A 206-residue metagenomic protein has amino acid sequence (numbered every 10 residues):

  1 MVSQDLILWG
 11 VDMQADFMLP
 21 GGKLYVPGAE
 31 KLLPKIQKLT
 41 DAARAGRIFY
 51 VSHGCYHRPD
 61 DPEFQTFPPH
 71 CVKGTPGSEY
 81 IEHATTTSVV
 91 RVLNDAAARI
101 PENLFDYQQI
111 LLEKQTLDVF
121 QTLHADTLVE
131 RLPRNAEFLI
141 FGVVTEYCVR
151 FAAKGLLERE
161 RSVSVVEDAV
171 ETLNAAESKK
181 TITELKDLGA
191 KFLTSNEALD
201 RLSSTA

Functional and structural regions predicted by a protein language model:
V2-L8: Extreme N-terminal starter segment of soluble prokaryotic enzymes
D5, I48-F49, E137, R161-S164: Residues at the starts of beta-strands that form the adenosine-phosphate
M13-G21: Short acidic, Gly/Ser-rich segments with clustered Asp/Glu that frequently serve as metal-coordination loops in enzyme
G21-A29, T66-C71: Short glycine-enriched, charge-decorated loop/helix-capping segments at active-site entrances that position
P34-E137: Active-site alpha/beta core segments
K35-A42, Y147-E158: Histidine-anchored nucleotide/phosphate-binding helix
L139-G142, R161-A175, S195: A short glycine-rich beta-strand->turn/loop micro-motif centered on a GG-aromatic cluster
A190-R201: Short acidic-hydrophobic, aromatic-tinged amphipathic segments that line or gate anion-handling sites
